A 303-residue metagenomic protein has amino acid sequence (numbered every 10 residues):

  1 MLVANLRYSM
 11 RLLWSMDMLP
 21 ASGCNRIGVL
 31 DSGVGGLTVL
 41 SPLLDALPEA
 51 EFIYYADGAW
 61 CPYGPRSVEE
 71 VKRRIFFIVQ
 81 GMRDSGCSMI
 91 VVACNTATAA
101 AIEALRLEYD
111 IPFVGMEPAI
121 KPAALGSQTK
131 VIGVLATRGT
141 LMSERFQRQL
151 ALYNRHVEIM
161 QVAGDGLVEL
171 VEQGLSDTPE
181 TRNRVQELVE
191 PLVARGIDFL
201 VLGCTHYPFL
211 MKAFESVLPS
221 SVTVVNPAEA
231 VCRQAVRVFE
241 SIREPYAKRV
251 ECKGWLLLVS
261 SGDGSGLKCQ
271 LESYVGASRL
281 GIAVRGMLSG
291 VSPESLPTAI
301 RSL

Functional and structural regions predicted by a protein language model:
L6-S9: Short hydrophobic targeting helices and cationic amphipathic motifs that mediate membrane/organellar targeting
L12-L303: Non-catalytic structural scaffold of enzyme domains
